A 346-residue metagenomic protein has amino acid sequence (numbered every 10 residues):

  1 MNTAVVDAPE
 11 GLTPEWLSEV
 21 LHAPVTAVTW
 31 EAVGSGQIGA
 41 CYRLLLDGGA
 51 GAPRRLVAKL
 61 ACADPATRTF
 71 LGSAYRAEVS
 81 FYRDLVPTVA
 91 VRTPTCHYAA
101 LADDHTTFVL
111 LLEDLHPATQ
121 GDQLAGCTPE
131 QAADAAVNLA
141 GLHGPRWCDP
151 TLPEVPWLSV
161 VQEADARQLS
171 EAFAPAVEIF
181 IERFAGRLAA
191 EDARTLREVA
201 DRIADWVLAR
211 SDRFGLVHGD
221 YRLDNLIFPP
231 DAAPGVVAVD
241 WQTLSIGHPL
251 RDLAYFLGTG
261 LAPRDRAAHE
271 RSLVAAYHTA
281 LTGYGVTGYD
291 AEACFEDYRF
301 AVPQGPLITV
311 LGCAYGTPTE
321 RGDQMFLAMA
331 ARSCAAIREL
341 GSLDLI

Functional and structural regions predicted by a protein language model:
M1-T106, P229-A232, V236, L345-I346: Conserved NTP-binding catalytic cores of kinases and kinase-like/nucleotidyltransferase enzymes across multiple kinase
V33-D47, V57-A58, D201-P249: Active-site acidic catalytic loop and adjacent metal/ATP-binding pocket of ATP-dependent phosphoryl transfer enzymes
D64-T67, Q120-A125, V239, L257-P263: Glycine- and acidic
S80, T243, P249-G285, V302-R321: Active-site activation/catalytic loop segments of kinase-like enzymes and analogous catalytic loops in related
A99-Q131: Conserved structural core of kinase catalytic domains
L101, D149-V161, T287-F295: Short, glycine/acidic-rich hinge or "gate" loops at secondary-structure transitions that mediate conformational
T119-H218, P229-D231, M325-M329, A336-I346: ATP-dependent phospho-/nucleotidyl transfer catalytic cores
F300, Q304-I346: ATP/Mg2+ or Mg2+-diphosphate-binding catalytic cores that bind nucleotide phosphates or diphosphates via glycine-rich
